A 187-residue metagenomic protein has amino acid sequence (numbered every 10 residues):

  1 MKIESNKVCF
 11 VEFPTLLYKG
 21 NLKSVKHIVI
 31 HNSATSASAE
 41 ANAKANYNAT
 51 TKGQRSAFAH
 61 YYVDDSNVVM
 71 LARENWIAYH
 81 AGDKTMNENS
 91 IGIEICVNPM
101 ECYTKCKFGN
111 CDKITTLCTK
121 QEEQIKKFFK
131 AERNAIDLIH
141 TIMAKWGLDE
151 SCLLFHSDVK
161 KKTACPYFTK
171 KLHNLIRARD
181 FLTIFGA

Functional and structural regions predicted by a protein language model:
M1-N87: N-terminal catalytic cores of peptidoglycan-degrading enzymes
M1-V11, L17, N21-L22, N98-A187: Basic/polar, cationic surfaces and motifs that engage anionic cell-wall and phosphate/carboxylate ligands
G53-S56, T85-E88, E94-N98, A178-D180: Glycine-rich loops and low-complexity Gly/Arg-rich segments that provide flexible linkers or classic glycine-based
D64, V68, N89, E94-C102: Glycine-rich, acidic and aromatic/proline-enriched surface loops and short helix-turn segments that act as binding
